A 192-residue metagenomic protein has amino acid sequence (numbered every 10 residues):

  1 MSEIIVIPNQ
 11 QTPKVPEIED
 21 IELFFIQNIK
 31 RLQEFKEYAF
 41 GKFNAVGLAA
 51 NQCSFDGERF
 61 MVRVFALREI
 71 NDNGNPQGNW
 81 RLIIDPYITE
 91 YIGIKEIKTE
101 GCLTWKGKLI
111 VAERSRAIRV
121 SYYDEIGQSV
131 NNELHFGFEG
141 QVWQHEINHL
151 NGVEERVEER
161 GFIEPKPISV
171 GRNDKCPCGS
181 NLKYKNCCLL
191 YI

Functional and structural regions predicted by a protein language model:
M1-G171, K185-N186, L190-I192: Positively charged
C176: Short cysteine-rich clusters marking metal-coordination/redox-active sites
G179-N181: Extracellular repeat turn/loop positions enriched in glycine and acidic/polar residues, especially those that create
